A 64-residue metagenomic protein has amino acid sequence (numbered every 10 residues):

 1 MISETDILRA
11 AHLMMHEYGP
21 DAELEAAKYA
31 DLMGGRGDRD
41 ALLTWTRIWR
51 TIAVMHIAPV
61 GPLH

Functional and structural regions predicted by a protein language model:
M1-L13: Short, charge-rich, low-complexity alpha-helical interaction segments
D6, T46, P62-H64: Short, structured secondary-structure boundary patches
H12-M55: Amphipathic, hydrophobic secondary-structure cores in small proteins
A53-H64: Short, charged, intrinsically disordered terminal tails
